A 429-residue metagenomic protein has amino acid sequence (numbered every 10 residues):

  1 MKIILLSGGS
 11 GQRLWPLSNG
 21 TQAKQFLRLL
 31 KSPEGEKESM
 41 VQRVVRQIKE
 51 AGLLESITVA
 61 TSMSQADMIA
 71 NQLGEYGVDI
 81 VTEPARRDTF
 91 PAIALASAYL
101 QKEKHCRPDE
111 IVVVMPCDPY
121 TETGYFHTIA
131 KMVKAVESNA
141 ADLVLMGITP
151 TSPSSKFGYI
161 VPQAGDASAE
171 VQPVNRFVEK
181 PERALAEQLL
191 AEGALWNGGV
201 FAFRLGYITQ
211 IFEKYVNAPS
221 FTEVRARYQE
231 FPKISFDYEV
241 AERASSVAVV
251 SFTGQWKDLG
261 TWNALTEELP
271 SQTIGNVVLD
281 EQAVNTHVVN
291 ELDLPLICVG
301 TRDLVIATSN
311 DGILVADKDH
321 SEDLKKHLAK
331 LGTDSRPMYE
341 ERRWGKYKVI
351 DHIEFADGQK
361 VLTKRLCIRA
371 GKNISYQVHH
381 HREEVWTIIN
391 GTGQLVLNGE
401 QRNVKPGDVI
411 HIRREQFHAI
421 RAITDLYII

Functional and structural regions predicted by a protein language model:
K2-L5, W15-G20, L30-P116, Y120-F126 (+1 more regions): Conserved N-terminal catalytic core of the sugar/cofactor nucleotidyltransferase
L5-S7, A60, V113-P116, L145-T149 (+3 more regions): Short beta-strand segments
V41, A96, D118, I160 (+3 more regions): Residue-level signal for inorganic ion chemistry
E122-Y228, A248: Conserved core of the sugar-phosphate nucleotidyltransferase
F203-T387, T392-I410, Q416-H418: Left-handed beta-helix
A419, I423-I429: Double-stranded beta-helix
